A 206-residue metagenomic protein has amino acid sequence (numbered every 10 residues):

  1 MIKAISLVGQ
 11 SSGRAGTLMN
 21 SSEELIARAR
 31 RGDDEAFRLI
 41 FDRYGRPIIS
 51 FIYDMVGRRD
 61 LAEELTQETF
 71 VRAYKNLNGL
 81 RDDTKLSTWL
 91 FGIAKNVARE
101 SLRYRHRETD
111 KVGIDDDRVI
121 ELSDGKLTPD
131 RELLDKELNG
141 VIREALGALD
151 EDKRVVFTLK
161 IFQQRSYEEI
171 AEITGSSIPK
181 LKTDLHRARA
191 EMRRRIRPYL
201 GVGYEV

Functional and structural regions predicted by a protein language model:
M1-P47, D130, E137, G147 (+3 more regions): N-terminal module of bacterial RNA polymerase sigma factors
I5, S101-L122, L133, G203: Short, basic/polar amphipathic helix motif occurring as a linker/hinge flanking DNA-binding modules in transcription
S12-G13, R118-E144: Acidic, proline/glycine-rich intrinsically disordered inter-domain spacer in sigma factors
R30-L39, I49-E68, I178, L200-E205: Short, charged helix-capping/linker segments at alpha-helix termini
F41-R59, N76, L146, E191 (+1 more regions): Amphipathic, Lys/Arg- and hydrophobic-enriched alpha-helical face
S50, E64-V71, K75, T84-N96: Structural recognition of an alpha-helix C-terminal capping motif at a helix-to-coil junction
K75-D82, G92-V112, L127, D135 (+1 more regions): Arg/Lys-rich amphipathic alpha helix in sigma70-family domain 2
K95, R99, I142, K153 (+3 more regions): DNA-recognition helix of helix-turn-helix
